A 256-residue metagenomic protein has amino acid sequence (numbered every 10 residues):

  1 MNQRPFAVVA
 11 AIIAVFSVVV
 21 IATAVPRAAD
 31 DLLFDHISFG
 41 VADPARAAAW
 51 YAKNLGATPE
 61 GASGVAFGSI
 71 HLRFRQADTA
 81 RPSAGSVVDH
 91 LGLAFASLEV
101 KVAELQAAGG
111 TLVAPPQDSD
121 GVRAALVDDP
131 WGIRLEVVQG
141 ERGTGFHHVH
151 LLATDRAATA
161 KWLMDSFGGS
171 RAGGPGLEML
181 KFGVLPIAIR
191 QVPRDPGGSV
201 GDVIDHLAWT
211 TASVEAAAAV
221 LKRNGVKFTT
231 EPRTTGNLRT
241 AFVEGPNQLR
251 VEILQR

Functional and structural regions predicted by a protein language model:
M1-P5: N-terminal secretory signal peptides that target proteins for export/translocation
V9-A22: Bacterial N-terminal signal peptides
A22-A48, S86-L93, R134-K161, G173 (+2 more regions): N-terminal beta-strand motif that seeds the catalytic metal site of vicinal oxygen chelate
R27, V102, Q106-L151, G173-P175 (+3 more regions): Vicinal oxygen chelate
L32-Q76: N-terminal targeting signals for Sec/Tat export/insertion, comprising classic cleavable signal peptides
A42-T58, E104-A108, D155-R171: Amphipathic alpha-helical segments
A66-A114: Mid-chain, structured segments of secreted extracytoplasmic proteins
